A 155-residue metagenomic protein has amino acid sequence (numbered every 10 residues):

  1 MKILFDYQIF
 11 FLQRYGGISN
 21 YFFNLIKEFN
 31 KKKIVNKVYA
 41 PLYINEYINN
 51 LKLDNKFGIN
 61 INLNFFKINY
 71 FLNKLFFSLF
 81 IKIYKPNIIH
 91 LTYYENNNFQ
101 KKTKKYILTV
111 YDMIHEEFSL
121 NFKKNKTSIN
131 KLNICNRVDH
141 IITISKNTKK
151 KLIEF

Functional and structural regions predicted by a protein language model:
M1-F155: Carbohydrate transferase catalytic cores enriched for Leloir-type hexosyltransferases
